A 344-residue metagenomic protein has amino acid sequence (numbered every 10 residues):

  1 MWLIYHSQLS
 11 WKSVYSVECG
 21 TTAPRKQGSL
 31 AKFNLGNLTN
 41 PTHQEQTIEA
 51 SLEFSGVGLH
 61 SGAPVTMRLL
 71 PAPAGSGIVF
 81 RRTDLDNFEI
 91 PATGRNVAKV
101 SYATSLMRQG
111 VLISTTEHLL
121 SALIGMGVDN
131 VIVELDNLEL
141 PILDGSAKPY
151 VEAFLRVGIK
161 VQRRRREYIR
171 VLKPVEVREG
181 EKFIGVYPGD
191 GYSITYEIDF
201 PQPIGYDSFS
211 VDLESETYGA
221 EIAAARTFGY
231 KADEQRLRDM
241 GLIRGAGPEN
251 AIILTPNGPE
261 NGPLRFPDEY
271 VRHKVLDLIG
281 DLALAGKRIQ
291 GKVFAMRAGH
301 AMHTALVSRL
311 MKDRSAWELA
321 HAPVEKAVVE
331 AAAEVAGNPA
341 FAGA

Functional and structural regions predicted by a protein language model:
Y5-H6, Y15: Intrinsic-disorder-associated, low-complexity terminal segments enriched in Asp/Asn/His/Tyr and depleted of Lys/Arg
H6, A23-P24: Serine/threonine-rich, low-complexity intrinsically disordered segments
W11, Y15, C19, R25-D129 (+1 more regions): C-terminal regulatory domains involved in ligand/effector binding and gene-expression control
